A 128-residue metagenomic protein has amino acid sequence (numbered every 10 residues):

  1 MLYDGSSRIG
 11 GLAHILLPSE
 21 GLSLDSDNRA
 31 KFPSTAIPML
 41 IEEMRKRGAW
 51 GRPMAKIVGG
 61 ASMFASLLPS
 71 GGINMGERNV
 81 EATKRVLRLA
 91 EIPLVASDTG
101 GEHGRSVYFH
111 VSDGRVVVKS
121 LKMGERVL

Functional and structural regions predicted by a protein language model:
M1-R47: Conserved mixed alpha/beta catalytic, RNA-binding, or beta-rich assembly cores of soluble enzyme, regulatory
L16-G21, G59-M63, G100-G101: Acidic, glycine-rich active-site loops and adjacent beta-strand->loop/helix elements that engage anionic groups
S23, S66-L68, V107: Short, well-ordered secondary-structure micro-motifs
K31-T35, M39, R52, N74-R78 (+2 more regions): Conserved active-site and cofactor/substrate-binding residues in soluble primary-metabolism enzymes
R47-G48, A90: Residues at alpha-helix termini
R52-G59: Short glycine-rich phosphate-binding loop at a beta-alpha junction
S62-E77: Phosphate/ribose-phosphate-bearing ligand recognition and processing surfaces, centered on ADP-ribose/NAD(+/P+) systems
G76-L128: Divalent-metal-activated hydrolytic enzyme cores
